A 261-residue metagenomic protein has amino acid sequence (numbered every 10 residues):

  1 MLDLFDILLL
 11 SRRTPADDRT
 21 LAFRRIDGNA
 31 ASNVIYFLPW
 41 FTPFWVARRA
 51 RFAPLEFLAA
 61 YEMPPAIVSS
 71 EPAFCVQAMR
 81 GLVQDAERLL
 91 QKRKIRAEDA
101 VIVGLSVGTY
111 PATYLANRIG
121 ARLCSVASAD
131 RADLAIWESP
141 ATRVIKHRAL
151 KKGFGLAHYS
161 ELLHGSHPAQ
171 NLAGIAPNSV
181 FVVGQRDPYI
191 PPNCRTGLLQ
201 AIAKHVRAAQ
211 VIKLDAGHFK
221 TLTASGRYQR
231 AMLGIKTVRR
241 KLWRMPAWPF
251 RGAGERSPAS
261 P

Functional and structural regions predicted by a protein language model:
M1-D27: N-terminal cap/lid segment of alpha/beta-hydrolase-fold proteins
R19, I26-F57: Short, surface-exposed "cap/lid" segments of acyl-processing enzymes
F74-K94: Alpha/beta-hydrolase active-site loop
V103-A112: Gly/Ala-rich beta-loop-alpha elbow adjacent to hydrolase catalytic centers
Y114-A157: Hydrolase active-site cap/lid region
I175, F181-V183, D187: Short beta-strand/loop motif that positions the catalytic acidic residue of the alpha/beta-hydrolase fold
P188-C194: Conserved alpha/beta-hydrolase "acid-adjacent" motif
T196, K204-P261: C-terminal catalytic histidine-bearing segment of alpha/beta-hydrolase fold enzymes
